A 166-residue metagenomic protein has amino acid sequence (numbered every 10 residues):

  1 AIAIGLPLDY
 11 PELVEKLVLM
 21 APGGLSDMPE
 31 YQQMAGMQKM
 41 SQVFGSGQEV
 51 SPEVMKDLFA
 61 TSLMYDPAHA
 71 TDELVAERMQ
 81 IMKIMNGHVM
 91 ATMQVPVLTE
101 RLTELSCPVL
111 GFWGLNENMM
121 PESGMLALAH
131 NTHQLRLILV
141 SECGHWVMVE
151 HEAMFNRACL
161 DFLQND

Functional and structural regions predicted by a protein language model:
A1-G5, W146: Short alpha-helical segment within the catalytic ATP-binding CA
I4, T99-E100, L126-A127: Active-site phosphate/pyrophosphate- and oxyanion-stabilizing loops and adjacent acidic/basic residues in soluble
I4-D9, E15-G47: Flexible "cap/lid" loop of the alpha/beta hydrolase fold
P7-L8, Y31-A35, G124-L128, E152-F155: Short, glycine/charged-enriched secondary-structure capping and boundary segments
G24, G144-V147: Alpha/beta-hydrolase active-site loop signature
M28-Q33, Q48-C107: Conserved alpha/beta-hydrolase catalytic His-Asp/Glu region
E104, P108-C143, N156-R157: Conserved loop-alpha-helix segment in the C-terminal half of the alpha/beta-hydrolase fold that carries the catalytic
V149-L163: Post-His helix in hydrolase/transferase enzymes
